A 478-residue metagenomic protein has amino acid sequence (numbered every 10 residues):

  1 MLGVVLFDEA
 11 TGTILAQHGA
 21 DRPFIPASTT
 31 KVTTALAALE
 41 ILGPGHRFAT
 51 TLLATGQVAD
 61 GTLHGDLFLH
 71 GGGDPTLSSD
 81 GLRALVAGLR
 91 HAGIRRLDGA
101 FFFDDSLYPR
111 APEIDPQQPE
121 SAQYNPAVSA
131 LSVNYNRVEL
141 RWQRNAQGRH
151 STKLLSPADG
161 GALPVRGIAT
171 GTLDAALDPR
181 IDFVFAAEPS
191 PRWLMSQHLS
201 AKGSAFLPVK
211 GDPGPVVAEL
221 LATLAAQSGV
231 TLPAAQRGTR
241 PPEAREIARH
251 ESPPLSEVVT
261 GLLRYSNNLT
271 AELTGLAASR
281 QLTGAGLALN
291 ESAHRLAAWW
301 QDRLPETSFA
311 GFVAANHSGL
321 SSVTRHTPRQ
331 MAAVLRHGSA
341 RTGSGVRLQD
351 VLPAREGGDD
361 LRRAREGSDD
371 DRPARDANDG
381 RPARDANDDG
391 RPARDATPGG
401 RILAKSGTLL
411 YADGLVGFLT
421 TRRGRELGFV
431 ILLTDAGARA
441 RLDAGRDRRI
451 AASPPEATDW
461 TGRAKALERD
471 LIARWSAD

Functional and structural regions predicted by a protein language model:
M1-S129, V133-Y135, E139-N145, A187-W193 (+5 more regions): Active-site-adjacent loops and short helices of periplasmic peptidoglycan-processing enzymes
L15-Q17, G275-R372, D376, D385-D478: Small-residue-rich helix-loop
L39, L89, A225, W300-L304 (+1 more regions): Hydrophobic alpha-helix position signal
Q57, D178-A186, D413-R425: Short, surface-exposed beta-strand/loop micro-motifs that present aromatic residues
L82, K210, G214, A218 (+1 more regions): Short, charged, low-complexity patches
D104-I168, V323-D369, P392-T397: A conserved catalytic-loop motif detector
T170-R347: A small/polar active-site loop signature that marks catalytic segments
G380: Extracellular glycan-recognition regions
